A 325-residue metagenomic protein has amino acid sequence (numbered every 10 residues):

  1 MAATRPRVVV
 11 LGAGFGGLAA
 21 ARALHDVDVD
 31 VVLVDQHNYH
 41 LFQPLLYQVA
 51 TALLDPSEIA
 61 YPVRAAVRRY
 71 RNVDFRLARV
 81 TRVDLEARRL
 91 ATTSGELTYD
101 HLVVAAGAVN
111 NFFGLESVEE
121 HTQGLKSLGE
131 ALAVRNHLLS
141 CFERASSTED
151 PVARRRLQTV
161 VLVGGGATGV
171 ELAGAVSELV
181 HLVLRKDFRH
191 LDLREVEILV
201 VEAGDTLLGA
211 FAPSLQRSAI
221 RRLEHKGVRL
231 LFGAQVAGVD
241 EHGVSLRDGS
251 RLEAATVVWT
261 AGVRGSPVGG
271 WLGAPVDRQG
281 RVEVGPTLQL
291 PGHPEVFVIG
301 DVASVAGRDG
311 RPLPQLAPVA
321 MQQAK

Functional and structural regions predicted by a protein language model:
M1-R5, V9, V73-V161, L179-H181 (+1 more regions): FAD-binding core/adjacent interface of flavoenzyme oxidoreductases
A2-R76, T81, A167-F211, V258: Beta1-alpha1 glycine-rich phosphate/pyrophosphate-binding loop at the start of Rossmann-like nucleotide-binding domains
G16, G107-N110, A173, V263-G265: Short glycine-rich anion-binding loops that position phosphate/pyrophosphate groups of nucleotides and phosphorylated
A23-D26, L46-V49, R89-A91, E116-E120 (+5 more regions): Short, glycine/charged-enriched secondary-structure capping and boundary segments
H40-Q43, N111-G114, P267, V305-G307: Short acidic/His/Gly/Ser-rich catalytic and metal-binding motifs that mark active-site loops of diverse hydrolases
R71-R82, S177-P286, L290-G292: A Rossmann-like FAD-binding core segment of flavoenzymes
E120-D150, H242-S245, R251-T256, T260-Q322: FAD-site-proximal beta/loop scaffold in flavoenzymes
E178-H181, P318-K325: Internal hydrophobic alpha-helix adjacent to the cofactor/substrate pocket in enzyme cavities
